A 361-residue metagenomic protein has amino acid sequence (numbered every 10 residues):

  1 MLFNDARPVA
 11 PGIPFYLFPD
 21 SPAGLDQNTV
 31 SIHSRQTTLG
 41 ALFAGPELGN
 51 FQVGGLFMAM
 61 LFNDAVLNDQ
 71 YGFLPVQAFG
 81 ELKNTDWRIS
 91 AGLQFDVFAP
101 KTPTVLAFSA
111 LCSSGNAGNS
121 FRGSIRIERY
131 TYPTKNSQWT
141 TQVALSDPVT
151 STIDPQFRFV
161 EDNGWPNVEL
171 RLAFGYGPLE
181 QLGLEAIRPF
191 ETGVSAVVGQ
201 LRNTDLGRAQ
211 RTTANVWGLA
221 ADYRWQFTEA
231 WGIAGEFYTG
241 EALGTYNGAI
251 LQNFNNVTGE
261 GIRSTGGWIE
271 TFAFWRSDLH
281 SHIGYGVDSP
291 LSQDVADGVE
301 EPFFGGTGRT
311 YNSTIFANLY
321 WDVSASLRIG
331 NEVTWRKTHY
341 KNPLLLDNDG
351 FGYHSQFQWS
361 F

Functional and structural regions predicted by a protein language model:
M1-G12, L17, S21-S151, G164-Y176 (+5 more regions): Outer membrane beta-barrel
L2-F15, P178-P189, L279, T307 (+3 more regions): Outer-membrane beta-barrel biogenesis signature
G24-Q27, D64-A65, A107-S114, I153-V160 (+4 more regions): Extracellular loop and loop/strand-boundary signature of outer-membrane beta-barrel proteins
Q52-D64, T141-D147, G193-Q200, S281-D288 (+2 more regions): Transmembrane beta-strand segments that form the barrel wall of outer-membrane beta-barrel proteins
W165, L170-S313, A317: Detector for outer-membrane/organellar transmembrane beta-barrel domains, recognizing the amphipathic beta-strand
L170, W321-V323, D347-F361: Outer-membrane beta-barrel "beta-signal"
T271, A317-L319, G330-N331, S355-F357: Hydrophobic, well-ordered secondary-structure elements that form the walls of internal hydrophobic environments
N318-Y320, S324-K341, L345: Internal helix-turn-beta structural module
